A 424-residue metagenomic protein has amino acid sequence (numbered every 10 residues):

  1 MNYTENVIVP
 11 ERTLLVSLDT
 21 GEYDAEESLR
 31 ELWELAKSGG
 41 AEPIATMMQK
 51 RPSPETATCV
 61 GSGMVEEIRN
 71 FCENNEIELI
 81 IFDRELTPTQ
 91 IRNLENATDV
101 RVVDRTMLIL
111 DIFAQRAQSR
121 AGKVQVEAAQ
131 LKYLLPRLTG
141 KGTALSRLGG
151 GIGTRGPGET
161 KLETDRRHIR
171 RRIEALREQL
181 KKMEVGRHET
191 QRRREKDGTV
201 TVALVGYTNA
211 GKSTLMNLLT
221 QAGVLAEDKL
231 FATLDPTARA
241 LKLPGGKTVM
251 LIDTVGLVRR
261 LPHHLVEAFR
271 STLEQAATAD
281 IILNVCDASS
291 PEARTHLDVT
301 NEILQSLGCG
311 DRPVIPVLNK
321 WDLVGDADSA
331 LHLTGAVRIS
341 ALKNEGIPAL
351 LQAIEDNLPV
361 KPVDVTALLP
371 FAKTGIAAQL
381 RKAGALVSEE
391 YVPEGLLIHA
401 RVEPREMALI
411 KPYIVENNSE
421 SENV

Functional and structural regions predicted by a protein language model:
M1-L110, N418-S419, V424: N-terminal accessory targeting/assembly segments
M1-L15, W33, K132, P136-A210 (+4 more regions): C-terminal-of-GTPase-core extension/linker across diverse P-loop GTPases
L15-D19, T46-Q49, I81-D83, N284-D287 (+3 more regions): Conserved beta-strand segments of the P-loop GTPase G domain that flank and frequently precede/overlap
D19-D24, S53-T58, R116-A121, T160-K161 (+4 more regions): Flexible beta-alpha connector loops of hexameric P-loop NTPases
D19-Y23, R51-S53, E85-P88, M107-L110 (+6 more regions): Conserved nucleotide-binding/hydrolysis micro-motifs of P-loop NTPases
E27-K37, E42, R69-N74, L86-V100 (+2 more regions): Conserved C-terminal guanine-recognition region of P-loop GTPase G domains, centered on the G4
M107-A129: Short alpha-helix plus adjacent loop in nuclease-associated cores
R187, R194-V200, L218-M250, V258-A268 (+2 more regions): Switch I (effector-binding) loop of TRAFAC-class P-loop GTPase G-domains
